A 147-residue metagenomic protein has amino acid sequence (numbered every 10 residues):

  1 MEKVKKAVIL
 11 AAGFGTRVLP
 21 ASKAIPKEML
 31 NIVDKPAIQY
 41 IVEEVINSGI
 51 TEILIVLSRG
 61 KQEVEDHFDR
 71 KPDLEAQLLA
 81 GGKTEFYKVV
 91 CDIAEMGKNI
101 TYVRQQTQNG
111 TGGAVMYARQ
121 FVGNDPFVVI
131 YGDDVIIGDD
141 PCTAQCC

Functional and structural regions predicted by a protein language model:
M1-E2, A94: Short, flexible hinge/linker loops that cap or flank conserved catalytic cores
E2-L79, P141-T143: N-terminal glycine-rich phosphate-binding loop and ensuing alpha1 helix
L74-Q77, T84-C147: Conserved beta-loop-beta/alpha segment of the NTase-like Rossmann-fold superfamily that binds/positions NTPs
